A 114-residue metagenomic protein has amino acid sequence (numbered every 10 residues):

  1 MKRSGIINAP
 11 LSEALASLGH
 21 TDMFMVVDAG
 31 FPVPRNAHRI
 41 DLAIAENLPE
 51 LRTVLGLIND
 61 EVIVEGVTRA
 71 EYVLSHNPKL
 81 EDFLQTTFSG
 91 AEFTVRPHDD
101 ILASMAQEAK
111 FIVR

Functional and structural regions predicted by a protein language model:
M1-I44: Long, hydrophobic N-terminal alpha-helical segment
G5, A9, A45-R52, L74 (+1 more regions): Electropositive phosphate-/nucleotide-binding environments in soluble metabolic enzymes
P10-S17, T53, L57-D60, F83: Alpha-helical scaffold segments in soluble metabolic enzymes
A37-G66: A phosphate-binding glycine/aspartate-rich beta-alpha loop in the early core of alpha/beta enzymes
I58-Q107: Mid-chain, well-packed structural core segment of small domains
A109-R114: C-terminal edge-of-domain segments
